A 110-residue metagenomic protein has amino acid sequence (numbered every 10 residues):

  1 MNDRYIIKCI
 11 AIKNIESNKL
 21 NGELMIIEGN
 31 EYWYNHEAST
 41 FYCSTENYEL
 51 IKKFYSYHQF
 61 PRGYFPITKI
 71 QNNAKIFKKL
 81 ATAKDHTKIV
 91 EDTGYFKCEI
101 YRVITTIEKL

Functional and structural regions predicted by a protein language model:
M1-N73: Short aromatic-glycine-(Arg/Gly/Cys) micro-motifs in beta-strand/loop hairpins
F65, K69-L110: Short, mixed-charge low-complexity intrinsically disordered segments
